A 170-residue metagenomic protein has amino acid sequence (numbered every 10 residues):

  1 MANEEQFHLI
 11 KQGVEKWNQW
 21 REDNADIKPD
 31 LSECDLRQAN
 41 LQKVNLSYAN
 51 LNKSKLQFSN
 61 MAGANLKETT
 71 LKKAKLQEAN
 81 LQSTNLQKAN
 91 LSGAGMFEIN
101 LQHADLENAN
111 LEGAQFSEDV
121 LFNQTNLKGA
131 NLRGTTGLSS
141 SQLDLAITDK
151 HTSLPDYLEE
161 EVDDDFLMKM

Functional and structural regions predicted by a protein language model:
E5-H8, E15-K16, W20-M170: Tandem repeat scaffolds
